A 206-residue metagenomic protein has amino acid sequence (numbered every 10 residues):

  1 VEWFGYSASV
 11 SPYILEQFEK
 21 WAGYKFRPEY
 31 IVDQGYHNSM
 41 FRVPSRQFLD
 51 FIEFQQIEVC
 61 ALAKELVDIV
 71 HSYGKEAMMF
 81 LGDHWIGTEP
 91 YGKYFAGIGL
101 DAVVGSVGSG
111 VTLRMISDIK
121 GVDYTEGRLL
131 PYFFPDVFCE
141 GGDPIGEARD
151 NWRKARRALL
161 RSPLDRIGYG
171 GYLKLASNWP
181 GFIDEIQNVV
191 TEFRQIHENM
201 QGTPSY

Functional and structural regions predicted by a protein language model:
V1-L100, S106-S109, M115: Polysaccharide-binding and catalytic clefts of secreted carbohydrate-active enzymes
D50, F138-C139: General secondary-structure edge motif
H71-Y73, S109-V122, E126-F133, C139-Y206: Carbohydrate-binding surfaces of carbohydrate-active enzymes
